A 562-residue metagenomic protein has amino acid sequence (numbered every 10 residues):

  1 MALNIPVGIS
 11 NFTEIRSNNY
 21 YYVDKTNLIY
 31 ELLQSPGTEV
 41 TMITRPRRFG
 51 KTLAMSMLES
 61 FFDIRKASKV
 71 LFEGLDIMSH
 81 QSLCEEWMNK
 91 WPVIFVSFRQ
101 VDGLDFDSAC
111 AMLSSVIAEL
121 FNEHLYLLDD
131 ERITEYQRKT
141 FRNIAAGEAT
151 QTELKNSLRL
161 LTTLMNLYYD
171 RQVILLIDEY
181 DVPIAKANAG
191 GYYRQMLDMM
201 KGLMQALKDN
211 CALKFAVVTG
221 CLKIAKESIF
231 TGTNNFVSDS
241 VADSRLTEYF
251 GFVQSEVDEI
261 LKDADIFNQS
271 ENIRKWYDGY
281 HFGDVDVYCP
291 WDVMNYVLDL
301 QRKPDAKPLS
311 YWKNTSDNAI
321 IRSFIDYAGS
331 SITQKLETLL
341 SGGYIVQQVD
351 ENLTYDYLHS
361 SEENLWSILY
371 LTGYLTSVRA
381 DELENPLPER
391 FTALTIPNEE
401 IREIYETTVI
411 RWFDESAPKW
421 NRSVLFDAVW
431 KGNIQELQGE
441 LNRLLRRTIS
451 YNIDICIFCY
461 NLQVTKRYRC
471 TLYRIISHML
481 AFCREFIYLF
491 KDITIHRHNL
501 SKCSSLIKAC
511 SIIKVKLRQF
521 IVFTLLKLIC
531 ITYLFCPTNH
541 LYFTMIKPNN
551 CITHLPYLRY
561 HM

Functional and structural regions predicted by a protein language model:
M1-Y460, I476: Phosphate-binding site recognition
L164-Y169, R467-S477, A481-L489, S505: Active-site metal-binding core of divalent-cation-utilizing nuclease and nuclease-like domains
T465, M479-L480, S504, V515-Q519 (+1 more regions): Positively charged N-terminal leader segments that act as targeting/secretion signals
T471, F486, H496, K514 (+4 more regions): Intrinsic low-complexity, disordered N-terminal segments enriched in polar/charged/small residues
E485-F490, A509, V515, V522-T538 (+1 more regions): Hydrophobic alpha-helical signal peptides and transmembrane signal-/tail-anchor segments that drive secretory-pathway
